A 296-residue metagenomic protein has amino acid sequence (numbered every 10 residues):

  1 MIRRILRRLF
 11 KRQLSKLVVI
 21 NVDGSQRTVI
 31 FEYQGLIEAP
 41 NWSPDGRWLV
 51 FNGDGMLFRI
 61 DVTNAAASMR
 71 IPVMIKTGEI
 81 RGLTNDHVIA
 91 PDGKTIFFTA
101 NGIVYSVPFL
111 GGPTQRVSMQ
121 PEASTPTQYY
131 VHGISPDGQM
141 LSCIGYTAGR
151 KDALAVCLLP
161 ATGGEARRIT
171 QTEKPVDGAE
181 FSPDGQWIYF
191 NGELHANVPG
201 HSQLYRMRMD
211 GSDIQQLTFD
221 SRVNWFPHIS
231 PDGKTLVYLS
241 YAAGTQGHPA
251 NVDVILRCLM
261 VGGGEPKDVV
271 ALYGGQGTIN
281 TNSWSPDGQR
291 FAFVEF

Functional and structural regions predicted by a protein language model:
M1-F296: Sequence signature of WD/YWTD-type beta-propeller architectures
